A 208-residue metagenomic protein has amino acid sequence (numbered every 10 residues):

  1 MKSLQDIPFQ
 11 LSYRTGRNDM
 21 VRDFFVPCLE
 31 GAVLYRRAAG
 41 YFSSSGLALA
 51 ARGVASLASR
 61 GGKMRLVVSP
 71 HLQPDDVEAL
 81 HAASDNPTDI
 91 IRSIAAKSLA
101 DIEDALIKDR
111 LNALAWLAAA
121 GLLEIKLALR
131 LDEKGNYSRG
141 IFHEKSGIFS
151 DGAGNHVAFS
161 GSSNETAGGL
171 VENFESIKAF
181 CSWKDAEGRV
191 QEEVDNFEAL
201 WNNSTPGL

Functional and structural regions predicted by a protein language model:
M1-L208: PLD/PLD-like phosphodiesterase catalytic module centered on the HKD motif
